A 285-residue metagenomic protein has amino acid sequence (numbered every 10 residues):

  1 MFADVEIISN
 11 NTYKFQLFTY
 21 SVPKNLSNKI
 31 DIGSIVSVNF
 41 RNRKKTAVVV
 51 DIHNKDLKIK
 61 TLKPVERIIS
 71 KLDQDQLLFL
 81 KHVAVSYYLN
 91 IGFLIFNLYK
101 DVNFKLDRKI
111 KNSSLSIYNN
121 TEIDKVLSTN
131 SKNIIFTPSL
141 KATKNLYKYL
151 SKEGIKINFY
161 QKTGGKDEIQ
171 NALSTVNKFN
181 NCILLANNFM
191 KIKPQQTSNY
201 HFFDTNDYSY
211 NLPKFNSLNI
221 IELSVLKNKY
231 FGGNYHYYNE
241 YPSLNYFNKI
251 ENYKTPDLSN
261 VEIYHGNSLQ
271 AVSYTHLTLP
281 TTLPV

Functional and structural regions predicted by a protein language model:
M1-L277: Accessory, non-ATPase domains that flank or precede helicase/AAA+ motor cores in DNA-metabolism machines
H276-V285: Single conserved hydrophobic/aromatic residue that forms the stacking wall/gate of nucleotide- or nucleobase-binding
